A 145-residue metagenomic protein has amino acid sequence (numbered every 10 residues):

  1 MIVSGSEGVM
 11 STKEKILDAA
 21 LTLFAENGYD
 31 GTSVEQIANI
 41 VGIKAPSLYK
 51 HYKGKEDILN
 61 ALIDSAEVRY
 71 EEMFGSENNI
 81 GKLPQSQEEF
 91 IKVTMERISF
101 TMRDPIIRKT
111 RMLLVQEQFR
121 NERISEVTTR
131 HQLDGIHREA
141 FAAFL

Functional and structural regions predicted by a protein language model:
M1-S11: N-terminal intrinsically disordered/low-complexity leader segments
S11, K15, T32-S33, I106-T110: Alpha-helix N-cap and coil->helix boundary residues
K15, A19-S65: Helix-turn-helix
L17, I91, M95, R138-L145: An amphipathic alpha-helix signature
A19-E26, M73, T110-L113, E117: Solvent-exposed, amphipathic alpha-helical segments
K55, L62-Y70, T94, I106 (+1 more regions): Hydrophobic/aromatic residues within well-ordered alpha-helical segments
A61, G75-K109: Hydrophobic alpha-helical connector segments
R103, R108-T110, V115, E122-L145: Amphipathic alpha-helical packing segments from all-alpha helical-bundle domains
